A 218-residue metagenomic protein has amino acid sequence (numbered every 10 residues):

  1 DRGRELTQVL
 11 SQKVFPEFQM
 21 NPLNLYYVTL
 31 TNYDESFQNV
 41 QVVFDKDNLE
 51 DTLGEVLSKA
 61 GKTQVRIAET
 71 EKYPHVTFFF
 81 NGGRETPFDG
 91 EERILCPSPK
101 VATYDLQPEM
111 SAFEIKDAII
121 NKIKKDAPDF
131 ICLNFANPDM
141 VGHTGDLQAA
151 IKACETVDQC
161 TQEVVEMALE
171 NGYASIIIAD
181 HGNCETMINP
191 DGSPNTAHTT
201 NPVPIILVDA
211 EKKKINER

Functional and structural regions predicted by a protein language model:
D1-R218: Feature captures the catalytic ectodomains and active-site-proximal regions of enzymes that hydrolyze or transfer
